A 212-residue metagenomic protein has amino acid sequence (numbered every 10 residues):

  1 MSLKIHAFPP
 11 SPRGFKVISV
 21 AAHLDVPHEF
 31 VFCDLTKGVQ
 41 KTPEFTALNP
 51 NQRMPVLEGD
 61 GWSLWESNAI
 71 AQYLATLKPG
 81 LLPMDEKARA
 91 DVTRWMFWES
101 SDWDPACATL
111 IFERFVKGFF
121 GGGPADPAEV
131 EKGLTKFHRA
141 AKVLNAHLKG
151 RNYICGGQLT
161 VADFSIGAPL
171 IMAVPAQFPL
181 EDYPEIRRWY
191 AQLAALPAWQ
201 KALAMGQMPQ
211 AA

Functional and structural regions predicted by a protein language model:
M1-E131: GST-like domain detector, emphasizing the conserved glutathione-binding G-site in the N-terminal thioredoxin-like
V31, S67, Y183, L203-A204: Residue-level detector of family-conserved "landmark" positions at structurally sensitive sites
L35-T36, A162, Q207: Conserved beta-strand edge residues that scaffold enzyme active sites
N51, L77, G150-R151, L196: Structured helix-beta-strand junction loops
A75, P169-L170, L203: Active-site-flanking alpha-helical
P83, K87, W95, E99-A195: GST-like fold's C-terminal all-alpha helical module
I186-A212: Long hydrophobic alpha-helical segments typical of transmembrane helices together with their membrane-interfacial
